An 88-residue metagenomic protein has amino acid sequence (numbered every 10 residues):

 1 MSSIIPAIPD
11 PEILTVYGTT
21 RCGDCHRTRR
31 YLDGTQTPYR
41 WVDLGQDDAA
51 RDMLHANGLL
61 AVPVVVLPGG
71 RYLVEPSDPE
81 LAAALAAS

Functional and structural regions predicted by a protein language model:
S2-T37: Local sequence-structure signature of Cys/Sec-based thiol-disulfide redox active-site neighborhoods
T19, L59, D78: ATP/adenylate-binding site constellation spanning eukaryotic-like Ser/Thr protein kinases, ABC-transporter
T37-A50, A61: Thiol-based oxidoreductase modules, predominantly thioredoxin-like and allied folds used for disulfide exchange
R51-D52, L73: Short Asp/Glu-rich motifs
D52-N57, A83-L85: Short amphipathic alpha-helix with an adjacent loop that forms part of the alpha/beta core around
N57-V65: Structural micro-motif
L67-S88: Non-catalytic, surface beta->alpha helical segment in thiol-disulfide oxidoreductase systems
